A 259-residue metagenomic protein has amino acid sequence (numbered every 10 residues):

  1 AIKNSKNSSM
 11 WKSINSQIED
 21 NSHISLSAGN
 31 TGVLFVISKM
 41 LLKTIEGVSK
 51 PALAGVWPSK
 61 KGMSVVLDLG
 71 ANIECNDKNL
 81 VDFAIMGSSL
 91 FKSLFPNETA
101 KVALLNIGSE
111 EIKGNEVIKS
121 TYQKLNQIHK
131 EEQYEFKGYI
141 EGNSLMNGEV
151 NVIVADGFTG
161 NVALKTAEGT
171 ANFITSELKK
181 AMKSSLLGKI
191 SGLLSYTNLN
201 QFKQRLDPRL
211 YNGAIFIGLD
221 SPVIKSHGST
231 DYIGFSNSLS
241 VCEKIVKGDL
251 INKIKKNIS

Functional and structural regions predicted by a protein language model:
A1-S22: Phosphate/nucleotide-donor binding subsite
S8, V33-F35, L42-E46: Glycine/small-residue-rich loop that forms an oxyanion/phosphate-binding "nest" at active or ligand-binding sites
H23, G32, N151: Conserved acidic residues
I24-A28, L67, E135-Y139, A155 (+1 more regions): General beta-strand structural signal in soluble alpha/beta enzymes
K39-A52, P58-V66, E149-I153, G157-I258: Glycine-rich phosphate/nucleotide-binding loop
A52-S64, G70, S93-E98, V102: Mobile beta-alpha loop/short-helix "lid" or hinge segments that flank ligand
I73-G142, N151, D156, E168: Glycine-rich phosphate/diphosphate-binding loop of Rossmann-like nucleotide-binding domains
